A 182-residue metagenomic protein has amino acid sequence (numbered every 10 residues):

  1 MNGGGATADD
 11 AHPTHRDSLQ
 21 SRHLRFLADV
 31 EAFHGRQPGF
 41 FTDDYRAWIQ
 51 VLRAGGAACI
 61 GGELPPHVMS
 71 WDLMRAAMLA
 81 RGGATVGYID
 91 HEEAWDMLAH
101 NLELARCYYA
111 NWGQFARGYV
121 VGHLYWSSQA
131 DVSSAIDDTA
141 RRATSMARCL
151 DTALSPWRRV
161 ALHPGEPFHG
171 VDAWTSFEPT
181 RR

Functional and structural regions predicted by a protein language model:
M1-W95, H100-R182: Polar/charged low-complexity regulatory segments
